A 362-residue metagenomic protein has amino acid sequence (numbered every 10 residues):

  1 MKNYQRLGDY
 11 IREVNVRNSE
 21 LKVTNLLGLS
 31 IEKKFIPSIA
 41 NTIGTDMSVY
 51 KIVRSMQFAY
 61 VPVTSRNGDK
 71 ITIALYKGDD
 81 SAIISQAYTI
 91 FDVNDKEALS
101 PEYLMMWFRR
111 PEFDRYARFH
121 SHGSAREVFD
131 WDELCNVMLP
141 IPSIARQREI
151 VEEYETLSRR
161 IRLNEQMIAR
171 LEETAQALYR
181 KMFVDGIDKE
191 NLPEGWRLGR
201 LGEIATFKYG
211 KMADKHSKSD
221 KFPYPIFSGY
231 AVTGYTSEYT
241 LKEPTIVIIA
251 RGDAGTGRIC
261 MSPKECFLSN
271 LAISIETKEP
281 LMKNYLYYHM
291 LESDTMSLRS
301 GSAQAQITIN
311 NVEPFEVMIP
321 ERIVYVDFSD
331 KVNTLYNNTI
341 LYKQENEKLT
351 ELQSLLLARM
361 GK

Functional and structural regions predicted by a protein language model:
M1-N18, N136, P140-M212, H216-S228 (+2 more regions): Non-catalytic DNA-recognition/assembly elements of restriction-modification systems
N3-Y60, G202-E243, V247, T256-N270 (+1 more regions): Sequence-specific dsDNA recognition surfaces
A40-N41, H120, L298: Short gly/ser/thr-rich secondary-structure transition/capping motifs
S55, A59-R109, S228-V232, T236-F315: A short beta-sheet element
S81-A87, H122-V151, F267-A272, S302-V326: A short glycine-rich beta-alpha junction/loop motif
M105-D114, R118-F119, M138-P140: Well-ordered mid-protein domain cores that form the structural environment of catalytic cofactors
A117-F119, L157, M296: Short alpha-helical transmembrane interface motifs in multi-pass membrane proteins
